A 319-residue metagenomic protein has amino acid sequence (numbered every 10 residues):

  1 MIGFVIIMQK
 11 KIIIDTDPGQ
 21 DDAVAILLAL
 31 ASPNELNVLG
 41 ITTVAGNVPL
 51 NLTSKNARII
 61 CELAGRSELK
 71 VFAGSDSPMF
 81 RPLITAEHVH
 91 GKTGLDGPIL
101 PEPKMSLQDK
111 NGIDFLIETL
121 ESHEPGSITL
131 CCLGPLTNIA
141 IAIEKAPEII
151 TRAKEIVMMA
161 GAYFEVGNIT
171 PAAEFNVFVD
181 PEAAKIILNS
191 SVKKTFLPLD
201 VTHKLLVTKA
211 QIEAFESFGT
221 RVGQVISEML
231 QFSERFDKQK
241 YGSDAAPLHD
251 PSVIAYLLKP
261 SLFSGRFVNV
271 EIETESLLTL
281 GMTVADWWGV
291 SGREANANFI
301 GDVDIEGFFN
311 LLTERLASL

Functional and structural regions predicted by a protein language model:
M1-I7: Short, Lys/Arg-enriched N-terminal segments with co-localized hydrophobic residues within the first ~10-30 amino acids
M8-Q9, L28-A31, E35-V38, F178 (+2 more regions): Conformational coupling and interaction surfaces
Q9-T16, Q20-I59, T93, L100-H203 (+1 more regions): Active-site histidine-anchored catalytic micro-motif
K10, L52-H123, A295-V303, T313-A317: Metal-dependent C-N hydrolase catalytic cores
N34, E62-S67, D76, E121-S122 (+8 more regions): Generic secondary-structure signature for well-ordered alpha-helical cores
T43-G46, G74-D76, E275: Acidic/polar N-terminal loop/beta-strand segments that form early-domain functional surfaces
V48-L52, N56, F80, A162-V166 (+1 more regions): Short, mixed-charge aromatic SLiMs
V71, I187, I254: A residue-level signal for conserved active-site and pocket-lining positions in enzyme catalytic cores
